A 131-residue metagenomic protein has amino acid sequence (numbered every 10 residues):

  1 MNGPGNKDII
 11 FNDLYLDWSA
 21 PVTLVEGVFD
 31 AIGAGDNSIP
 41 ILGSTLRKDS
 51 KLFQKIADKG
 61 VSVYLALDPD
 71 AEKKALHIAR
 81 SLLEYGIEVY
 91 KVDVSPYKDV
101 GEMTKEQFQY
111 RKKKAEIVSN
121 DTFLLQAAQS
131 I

Functional and structural regions predicted by a protein language model:
M1-V61: Phosphate-handling DNA/RNA-contact segment within nucleic-acid enzymes
F11, L16, G33, A71 (+2 more regions): Low-complexity, compositionally biased segments
V22-L24, Q54-A66, A75-I131: Replication-associated primase and helicase/ATPase modules
V28, D68-D70: Anionic group-transfer/hydrolysis microenvironments
S44, P69, S95: Residue-level "edge-of-site" marker
D49, A71-L76: Short, charged/polar "capping" segments at the starts of alpha-helices and the immediately preceding loops
